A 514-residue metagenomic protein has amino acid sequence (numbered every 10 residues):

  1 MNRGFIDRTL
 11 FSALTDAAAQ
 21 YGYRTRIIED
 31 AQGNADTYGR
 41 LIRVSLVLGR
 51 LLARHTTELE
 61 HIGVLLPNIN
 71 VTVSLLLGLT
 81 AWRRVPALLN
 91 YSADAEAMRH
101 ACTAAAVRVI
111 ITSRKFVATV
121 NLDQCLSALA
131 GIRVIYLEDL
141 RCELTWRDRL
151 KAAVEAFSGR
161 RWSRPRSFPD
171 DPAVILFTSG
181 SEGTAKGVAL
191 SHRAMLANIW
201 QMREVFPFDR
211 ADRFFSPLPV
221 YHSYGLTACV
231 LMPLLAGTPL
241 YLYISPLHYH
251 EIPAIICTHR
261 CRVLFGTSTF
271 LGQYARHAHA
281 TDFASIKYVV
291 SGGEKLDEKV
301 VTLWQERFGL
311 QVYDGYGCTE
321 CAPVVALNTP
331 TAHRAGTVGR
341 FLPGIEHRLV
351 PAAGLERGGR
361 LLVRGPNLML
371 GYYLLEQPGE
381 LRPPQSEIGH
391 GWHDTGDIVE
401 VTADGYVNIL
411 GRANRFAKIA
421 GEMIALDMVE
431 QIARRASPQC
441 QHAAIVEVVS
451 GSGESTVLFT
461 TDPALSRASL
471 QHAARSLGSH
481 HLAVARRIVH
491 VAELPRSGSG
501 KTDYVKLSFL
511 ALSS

Functional and structural regions predicted by a protein language model:
G22-Y23, V134-L137, R141-F177, G183-T184 (+1 more regions): Conserved pre-ATP/AMP-binding loop-to-beta segment of ANL
N34, G49-A93, P217-P219, M423: Conserved AMP-binding/adenylate-forming
A35-G39, P165-R166, A173-A197, N328: Conserved AMP-binding A3 loop
R54, A81-R149, C257, P463-S466: Structural core segment of the AMP-binding/adenylate-forming
I110-T112, G365, L370-G371, G396-A483 (+2 more regions): AMP-binding/adenylate-forming catalytic core of the ANL superfamily
L150-A153, C261-F265, A275-R334, E346: Gly/Ser/Thr-rich phosphate-binding loop
L196-R213, Y221-R262, H277: Conserved AMP-binding/adenylation subdomain of ANL enzymes
G309, H333, N367-G396, A413-N414 (+2 more regions): Conserved ANL (AMP-binding/adenylate-forming) active-site segment centered on the GW(Y/F)…HTG consensus within
